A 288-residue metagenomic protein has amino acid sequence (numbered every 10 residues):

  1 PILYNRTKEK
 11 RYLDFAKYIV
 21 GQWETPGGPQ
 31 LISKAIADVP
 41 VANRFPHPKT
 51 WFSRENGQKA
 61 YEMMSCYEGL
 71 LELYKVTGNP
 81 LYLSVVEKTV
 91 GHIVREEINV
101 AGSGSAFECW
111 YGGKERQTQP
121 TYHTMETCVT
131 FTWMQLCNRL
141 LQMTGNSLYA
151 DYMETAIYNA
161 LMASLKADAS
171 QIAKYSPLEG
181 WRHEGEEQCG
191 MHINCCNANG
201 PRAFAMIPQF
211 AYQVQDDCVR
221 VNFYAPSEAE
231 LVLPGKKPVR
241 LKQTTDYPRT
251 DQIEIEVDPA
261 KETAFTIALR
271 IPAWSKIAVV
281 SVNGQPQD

Functional and structural regions predicted by a protein language model:
P1-D288: Glycan-recognition and catalytic cores of secretory/periplasmic carbohydrate-active enzymes
